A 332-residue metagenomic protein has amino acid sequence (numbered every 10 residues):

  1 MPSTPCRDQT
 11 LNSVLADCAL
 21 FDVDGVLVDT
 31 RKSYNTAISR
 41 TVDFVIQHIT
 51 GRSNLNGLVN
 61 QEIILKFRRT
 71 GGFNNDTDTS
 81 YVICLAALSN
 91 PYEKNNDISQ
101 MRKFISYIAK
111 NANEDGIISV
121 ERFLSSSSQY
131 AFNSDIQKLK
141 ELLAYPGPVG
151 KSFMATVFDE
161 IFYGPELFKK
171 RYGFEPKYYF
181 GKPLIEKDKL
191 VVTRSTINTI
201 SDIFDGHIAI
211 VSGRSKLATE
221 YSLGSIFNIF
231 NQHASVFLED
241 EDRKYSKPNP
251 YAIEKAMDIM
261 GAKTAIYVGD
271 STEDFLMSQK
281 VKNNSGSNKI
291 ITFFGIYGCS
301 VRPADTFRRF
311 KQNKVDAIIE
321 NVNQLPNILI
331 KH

Functional and structural regions predicted by a protein language model:
P2-E62, D78-Y81: Active-site neighborhood of HAD-like aspartate-dependent phosphohydrolases
T10, I46-R52, L88-Y92, N198-S201 (+2 more regions): Alpha-helix termini
V26-L27, R31, I38, F123 (+3 more regions): Substrate-recognition element of Asp-dependent hydrolases with the DxDx(T/V) motif
Q47-V59, I63-C84, S89-N95, I291 (+2 more regions): Extended charged low-complexity segments that act as oligomerization/scaffolding linkers
F67-K189, D202: A metal-dependent, Asp-based hydrolase signature
Y178-R194, A209, G213-I266, T272-S287: Substrate-recognition "cap/lid" segment bordering the active-site pocket of phosphatases
G224, Y267-A317: Acidic, Mg2+-coordinating phosphoryl-transfer loop and its flanking beta/alpha structural elements, shared across
D316-L325: Short acidic-hydrophobic, aromatic-tinged amphipathic segments that line or gate anion-handling sites
